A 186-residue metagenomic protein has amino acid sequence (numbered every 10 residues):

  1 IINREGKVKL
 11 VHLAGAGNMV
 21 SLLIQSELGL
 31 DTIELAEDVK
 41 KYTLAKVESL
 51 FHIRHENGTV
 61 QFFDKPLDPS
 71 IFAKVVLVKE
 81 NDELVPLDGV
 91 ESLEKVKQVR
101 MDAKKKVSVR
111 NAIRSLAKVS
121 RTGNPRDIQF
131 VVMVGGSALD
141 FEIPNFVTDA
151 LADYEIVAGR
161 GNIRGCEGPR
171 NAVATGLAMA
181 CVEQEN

Functional and structural regions predicted by a protein language model:
I2-N3, K9-A16, S26, A45-N186: Helical "lid/coupling" subdomains associated with nucleotide-phosphate turnover
V20-S21, L28-L35: A conserved active-site cap/scaffold subdomain adjacent to cofactor or substrate pockets
